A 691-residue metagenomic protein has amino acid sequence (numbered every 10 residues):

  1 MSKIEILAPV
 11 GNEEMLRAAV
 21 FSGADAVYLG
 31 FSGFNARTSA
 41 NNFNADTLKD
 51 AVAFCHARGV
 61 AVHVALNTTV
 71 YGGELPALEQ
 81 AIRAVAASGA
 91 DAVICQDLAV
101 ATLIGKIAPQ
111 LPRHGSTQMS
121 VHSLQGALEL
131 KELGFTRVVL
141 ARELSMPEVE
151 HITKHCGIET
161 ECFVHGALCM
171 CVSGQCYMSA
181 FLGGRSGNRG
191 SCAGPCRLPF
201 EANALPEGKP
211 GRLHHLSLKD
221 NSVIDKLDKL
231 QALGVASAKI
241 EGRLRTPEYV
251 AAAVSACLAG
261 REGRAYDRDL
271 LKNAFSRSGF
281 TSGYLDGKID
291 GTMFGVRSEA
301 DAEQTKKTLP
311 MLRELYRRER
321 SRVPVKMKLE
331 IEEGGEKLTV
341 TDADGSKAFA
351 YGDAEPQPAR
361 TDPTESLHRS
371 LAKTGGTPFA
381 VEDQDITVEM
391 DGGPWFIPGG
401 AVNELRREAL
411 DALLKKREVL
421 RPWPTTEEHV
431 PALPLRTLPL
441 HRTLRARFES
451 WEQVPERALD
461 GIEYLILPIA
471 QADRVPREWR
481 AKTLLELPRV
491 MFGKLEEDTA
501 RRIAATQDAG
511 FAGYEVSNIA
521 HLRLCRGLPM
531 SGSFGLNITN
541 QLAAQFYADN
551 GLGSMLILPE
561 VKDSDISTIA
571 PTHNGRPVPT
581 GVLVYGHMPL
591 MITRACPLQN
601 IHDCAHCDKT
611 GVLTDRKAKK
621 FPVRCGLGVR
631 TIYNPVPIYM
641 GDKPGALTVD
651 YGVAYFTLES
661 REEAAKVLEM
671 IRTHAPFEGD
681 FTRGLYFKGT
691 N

Functional and structural regions predicted by a protein language model:
M1-S22, A26-R37, A51-V52, R58-A86 (+5 more regions): Surface-exposed amphipathic alpha-helical tracts and adjacent flexible/coil segments at the periphery of soluble enzymes
F43-L48: Glycine-rich, highly charged phosphate/nucleotide-binding loops
T102: A cross-family signal for key residues in well-ordered alpha-helices that form functional helical elements
H122: Active-site PLP-lysine loop of aminotransferase-like
